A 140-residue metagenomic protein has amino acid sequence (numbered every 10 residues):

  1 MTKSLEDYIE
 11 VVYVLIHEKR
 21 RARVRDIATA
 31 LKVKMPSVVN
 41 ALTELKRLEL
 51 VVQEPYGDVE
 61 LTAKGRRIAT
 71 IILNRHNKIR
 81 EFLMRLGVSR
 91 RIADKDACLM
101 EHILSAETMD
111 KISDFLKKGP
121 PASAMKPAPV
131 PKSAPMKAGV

Functional and structural regions predicted by a protein language model:
M1-V33: N-terminal helix-turn-helix DNA-binding core of bacterial DNA-binding proteins
S4, S37, I92: Residues in the helix-turn-helix
S4-D7, R23, K64, R75 (+1 more regions): N-terminal positioning helix adjacent to the helix-turn-helix/winged-helix DNA-binding module
V24-P55: Canonical helix-turn-helix DNA-binding module
A30, I68, R85: Residues within the alpha-helical elements of helix-turn-helix
G57-R75: Basic, amphipathic "hinge/linker" alpha-helix immediately C-terminal to the N-terminal HTH DNA-binding motif
L73-E107: Arg/Lys-rich, alpha-helical DNA-contact motif
K95-V140: C-terminal regulatory/oligomerization modules of transcriptional regulators
